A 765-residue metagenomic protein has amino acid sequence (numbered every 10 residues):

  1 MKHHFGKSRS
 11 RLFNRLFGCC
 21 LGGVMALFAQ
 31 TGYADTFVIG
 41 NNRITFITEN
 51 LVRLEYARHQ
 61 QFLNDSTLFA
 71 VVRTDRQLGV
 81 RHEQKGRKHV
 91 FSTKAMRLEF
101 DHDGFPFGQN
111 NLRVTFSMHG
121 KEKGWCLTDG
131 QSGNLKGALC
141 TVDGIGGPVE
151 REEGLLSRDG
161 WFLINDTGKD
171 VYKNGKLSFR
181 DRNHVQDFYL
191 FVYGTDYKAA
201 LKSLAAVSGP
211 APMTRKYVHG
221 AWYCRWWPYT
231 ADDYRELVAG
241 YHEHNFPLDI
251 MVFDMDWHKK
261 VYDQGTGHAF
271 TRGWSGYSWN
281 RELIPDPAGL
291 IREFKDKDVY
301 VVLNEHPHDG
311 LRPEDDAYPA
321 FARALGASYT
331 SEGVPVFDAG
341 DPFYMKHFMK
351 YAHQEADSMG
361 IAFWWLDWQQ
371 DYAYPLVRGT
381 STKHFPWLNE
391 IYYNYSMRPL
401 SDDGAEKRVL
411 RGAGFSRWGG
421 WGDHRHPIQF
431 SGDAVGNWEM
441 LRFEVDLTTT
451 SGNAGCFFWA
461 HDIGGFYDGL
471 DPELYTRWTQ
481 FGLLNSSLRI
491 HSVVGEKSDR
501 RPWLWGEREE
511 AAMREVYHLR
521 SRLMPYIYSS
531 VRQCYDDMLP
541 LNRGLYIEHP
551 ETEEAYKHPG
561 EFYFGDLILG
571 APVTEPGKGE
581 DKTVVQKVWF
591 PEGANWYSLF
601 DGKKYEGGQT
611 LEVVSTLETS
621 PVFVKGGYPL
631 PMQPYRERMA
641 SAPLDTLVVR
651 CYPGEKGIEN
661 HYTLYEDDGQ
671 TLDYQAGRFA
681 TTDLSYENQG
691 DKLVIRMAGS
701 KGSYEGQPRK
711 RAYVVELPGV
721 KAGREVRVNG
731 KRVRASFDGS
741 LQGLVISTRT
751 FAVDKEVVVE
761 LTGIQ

Functional and structural regions predicted by a protein language model:
M1-D35: Bacterial Sec-dependent N-terminal signal peptides
L12-L16, W596, I695: Extended hydrophobic/Leu-rich segments
C20-L21, D159, D566, Y652: Secreted/luminal cysteine- and crosslink-motif detector
Q30-Y217, C224-W226, A231-A239, F253 (+9 more regions): N-terminal accessory segment at the very beginning of proteins
A95, W505-R508, G739-L744: A general structural signal for short secondary-structure boundary/capping elements
L98, N110-T619, V624-K625: Catalytic-domain carbohydrate-binding cleft regions of carbohydrate-active enzymes
F562, Y686-E687: Short, conserved, surface-exposed binding loops centered on an aromatic residue
V745-R749: Exposed aromatic-hydrophobic patches
